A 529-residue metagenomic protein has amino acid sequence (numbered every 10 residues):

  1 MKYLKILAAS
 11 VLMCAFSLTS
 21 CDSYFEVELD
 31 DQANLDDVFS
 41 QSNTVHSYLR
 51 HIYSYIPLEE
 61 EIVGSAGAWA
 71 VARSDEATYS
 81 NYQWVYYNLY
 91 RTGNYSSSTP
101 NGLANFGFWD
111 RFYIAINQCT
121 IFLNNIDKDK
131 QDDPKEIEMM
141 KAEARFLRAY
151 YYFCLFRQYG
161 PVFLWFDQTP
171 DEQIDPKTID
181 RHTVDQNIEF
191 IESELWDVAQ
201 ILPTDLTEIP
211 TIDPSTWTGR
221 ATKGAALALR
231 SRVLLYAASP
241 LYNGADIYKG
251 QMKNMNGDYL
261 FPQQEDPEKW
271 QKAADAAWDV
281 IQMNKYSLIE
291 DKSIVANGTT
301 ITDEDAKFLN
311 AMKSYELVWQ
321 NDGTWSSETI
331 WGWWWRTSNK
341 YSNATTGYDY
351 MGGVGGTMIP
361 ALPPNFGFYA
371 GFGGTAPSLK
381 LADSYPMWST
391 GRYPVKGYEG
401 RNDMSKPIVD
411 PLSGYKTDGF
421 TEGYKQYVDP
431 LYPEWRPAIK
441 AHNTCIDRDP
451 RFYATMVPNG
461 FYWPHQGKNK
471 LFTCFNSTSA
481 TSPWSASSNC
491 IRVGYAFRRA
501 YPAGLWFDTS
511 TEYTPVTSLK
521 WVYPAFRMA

Functional and structural regions predicted by a protein language model:
M1-D30: Bacterial Sec-dependent N-terminal signal peptides
C21-A70, V428-L431, H442-I446: Membrane-proximal, proline-rich intrinsically disordered regions
S23, E61, F156-L164, L288: Proline-centered turn/helix-capping motifs that create local helix->coil transitions or kinks
H46-G64, Y82-Y159, I174-P214, T218 (+4 more regions): Conserved, well-structured interaction surfaces
L49, Y53, E60, L89-G107 (+2 more regions): Elongated scaffold/linker segments in the mid-to-C-terminal portions of large proteins
V63-N81, P203-A225, L241-P360: Short, surface-exposed recognition loops and adjoining beta-strand edges that mediate ligand/DNA contacts, enriched
R145, L227-V233: TPR/Sel1-like alpha-solenoid repeat signature
F156-R157, P161-F163, L206, Y236-A245: Short coil/turn linking the two alpha-helices of tandem helical-hairpin repeats
